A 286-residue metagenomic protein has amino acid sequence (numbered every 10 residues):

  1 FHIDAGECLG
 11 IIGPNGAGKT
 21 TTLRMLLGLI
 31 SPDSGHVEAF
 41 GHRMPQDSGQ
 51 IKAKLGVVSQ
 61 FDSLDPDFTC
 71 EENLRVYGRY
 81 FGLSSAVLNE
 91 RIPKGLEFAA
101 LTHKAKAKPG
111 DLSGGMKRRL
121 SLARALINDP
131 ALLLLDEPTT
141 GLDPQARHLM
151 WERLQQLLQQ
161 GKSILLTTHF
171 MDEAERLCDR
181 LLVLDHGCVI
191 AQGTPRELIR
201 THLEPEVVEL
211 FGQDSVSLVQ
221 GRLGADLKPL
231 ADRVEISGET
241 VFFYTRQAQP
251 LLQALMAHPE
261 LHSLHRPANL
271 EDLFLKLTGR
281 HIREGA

Functional and structural regions predicted by a protein language model:
G35-Q46, I51: Conserved ABC transporter NBD signature motif
R75, R79, A86-K104: Conserved ABC ATPase "signature" region
K108-L112: Conserved ABC ATPase signature
D129: Conserved catalytic motifs of ABC-family nucleotide-binding domains
L133-D136: Catalytic Walker B motif of ABC-type/P-loop ATPase nucleotide-binding domains
W151-Y244: ABC transporter nucleotide-binding domain
